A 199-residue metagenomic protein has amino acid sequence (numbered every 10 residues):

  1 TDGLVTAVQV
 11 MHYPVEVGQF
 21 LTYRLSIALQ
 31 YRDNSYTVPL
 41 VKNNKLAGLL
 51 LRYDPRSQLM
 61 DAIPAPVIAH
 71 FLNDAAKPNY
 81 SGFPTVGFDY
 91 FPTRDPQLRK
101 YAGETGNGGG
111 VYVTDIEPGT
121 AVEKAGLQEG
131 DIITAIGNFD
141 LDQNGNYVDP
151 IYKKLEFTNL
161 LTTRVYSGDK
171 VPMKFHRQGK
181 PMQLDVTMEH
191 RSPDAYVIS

Functional and structural regions predicted by a protein language model:
T1, V5, V38-N44, L49 (+8 more regions): Terminal peptide-recognition signature
T1-M11, P66, Y152-E156, Y166-P172 (+1 more regions): Beta-strand/loop subdomains of soluble extracytoplasmic proteins
D2-Q58, A62, G109-T114: Active-site region of chymotrypsin-like
V5, G18-R24, S35, L46 (+5 more regions): Extracytoplasmic
T6-V15, T93-D95, P118, P193: Short, conserved beta-turn/loop elements at beta-strand boundaries and strand-helix junctions
A28-P39, F91-A135, F139-D142: PDZ/PDZ-like domain segments forming the peptide/carboxylate-binding groove, activating on the N-terminal beta-strands
I63-P66, E123-K124, A135-K174: PDZ domains, with a preference for the canonical peptide-binding region formed by the helix
A69-V111, S192-S199: PDZ/PDZ-like peptide-tail recognition elements
